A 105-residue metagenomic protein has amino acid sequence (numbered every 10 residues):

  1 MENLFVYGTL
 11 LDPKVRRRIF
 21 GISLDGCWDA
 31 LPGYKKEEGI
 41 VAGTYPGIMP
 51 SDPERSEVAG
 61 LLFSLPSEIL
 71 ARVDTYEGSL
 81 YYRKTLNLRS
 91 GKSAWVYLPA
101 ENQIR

Functional and structural regions predicted by a protein language model:
M1-R105: Glycine-aromatic micro-motifs
